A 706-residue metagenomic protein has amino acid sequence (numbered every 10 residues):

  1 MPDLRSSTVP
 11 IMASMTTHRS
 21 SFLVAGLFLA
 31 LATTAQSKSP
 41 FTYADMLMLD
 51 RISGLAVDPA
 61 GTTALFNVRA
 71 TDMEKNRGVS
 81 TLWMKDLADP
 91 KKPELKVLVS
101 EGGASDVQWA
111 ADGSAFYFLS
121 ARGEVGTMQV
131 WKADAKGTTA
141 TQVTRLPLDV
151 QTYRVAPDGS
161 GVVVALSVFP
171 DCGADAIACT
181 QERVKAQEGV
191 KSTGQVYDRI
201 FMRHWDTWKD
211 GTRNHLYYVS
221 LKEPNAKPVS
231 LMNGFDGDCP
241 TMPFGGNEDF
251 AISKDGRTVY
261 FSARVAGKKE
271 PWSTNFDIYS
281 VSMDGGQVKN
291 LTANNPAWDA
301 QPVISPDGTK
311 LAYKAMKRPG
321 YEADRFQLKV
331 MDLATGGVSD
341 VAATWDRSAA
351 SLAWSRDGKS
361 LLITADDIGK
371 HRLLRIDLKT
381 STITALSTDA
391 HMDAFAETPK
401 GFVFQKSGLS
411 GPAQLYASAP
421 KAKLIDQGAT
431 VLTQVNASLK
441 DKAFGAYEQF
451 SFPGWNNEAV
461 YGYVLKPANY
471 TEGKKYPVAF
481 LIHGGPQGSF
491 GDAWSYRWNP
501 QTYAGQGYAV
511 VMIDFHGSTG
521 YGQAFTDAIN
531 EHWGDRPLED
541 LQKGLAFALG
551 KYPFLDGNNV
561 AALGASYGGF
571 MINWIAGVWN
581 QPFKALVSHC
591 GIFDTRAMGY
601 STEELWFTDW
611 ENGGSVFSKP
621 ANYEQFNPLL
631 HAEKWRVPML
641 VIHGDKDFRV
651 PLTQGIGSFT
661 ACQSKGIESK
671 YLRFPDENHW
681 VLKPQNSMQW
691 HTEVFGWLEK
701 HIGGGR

Functional and structural regions predicted by a protein language model:
A56, V163-A165, G189-L231, E248-A251 (+4 more regions): Non-catalytic accessory segments flanking enzyme active sites
P59-A60, A111-D112, P157-D158, K254-D255 (+3 more regions): Residue-level detector of Asp-centered blade-edge/turn motifs that repeat once per structural unit in beta-propeller
A64, G113-F116, V162, V259 (+3 more regions): Hydrophobic beta-strand positions that form the internal "hydrophobic ladder" of WD40/Gbeta-like beta-propeller blades
V68-T81, L98-S105, L119-W131, R145-Q151 (+10 more regions): A flexible loop/linker signature enriched in serine peptidases of the S9 family
L87-P90, D134-T138, L221-P224, S282-G286 (+3 more regions): Short loop/turn segments that connect beta-strands within beta-propeller blades
K474-G484: Short beta-strand element of the alpha/beta-hydrolase
N499, A504-G505, M512-R706: Active-site-proximal cap/loop segments of hydrolase catalytic domains
